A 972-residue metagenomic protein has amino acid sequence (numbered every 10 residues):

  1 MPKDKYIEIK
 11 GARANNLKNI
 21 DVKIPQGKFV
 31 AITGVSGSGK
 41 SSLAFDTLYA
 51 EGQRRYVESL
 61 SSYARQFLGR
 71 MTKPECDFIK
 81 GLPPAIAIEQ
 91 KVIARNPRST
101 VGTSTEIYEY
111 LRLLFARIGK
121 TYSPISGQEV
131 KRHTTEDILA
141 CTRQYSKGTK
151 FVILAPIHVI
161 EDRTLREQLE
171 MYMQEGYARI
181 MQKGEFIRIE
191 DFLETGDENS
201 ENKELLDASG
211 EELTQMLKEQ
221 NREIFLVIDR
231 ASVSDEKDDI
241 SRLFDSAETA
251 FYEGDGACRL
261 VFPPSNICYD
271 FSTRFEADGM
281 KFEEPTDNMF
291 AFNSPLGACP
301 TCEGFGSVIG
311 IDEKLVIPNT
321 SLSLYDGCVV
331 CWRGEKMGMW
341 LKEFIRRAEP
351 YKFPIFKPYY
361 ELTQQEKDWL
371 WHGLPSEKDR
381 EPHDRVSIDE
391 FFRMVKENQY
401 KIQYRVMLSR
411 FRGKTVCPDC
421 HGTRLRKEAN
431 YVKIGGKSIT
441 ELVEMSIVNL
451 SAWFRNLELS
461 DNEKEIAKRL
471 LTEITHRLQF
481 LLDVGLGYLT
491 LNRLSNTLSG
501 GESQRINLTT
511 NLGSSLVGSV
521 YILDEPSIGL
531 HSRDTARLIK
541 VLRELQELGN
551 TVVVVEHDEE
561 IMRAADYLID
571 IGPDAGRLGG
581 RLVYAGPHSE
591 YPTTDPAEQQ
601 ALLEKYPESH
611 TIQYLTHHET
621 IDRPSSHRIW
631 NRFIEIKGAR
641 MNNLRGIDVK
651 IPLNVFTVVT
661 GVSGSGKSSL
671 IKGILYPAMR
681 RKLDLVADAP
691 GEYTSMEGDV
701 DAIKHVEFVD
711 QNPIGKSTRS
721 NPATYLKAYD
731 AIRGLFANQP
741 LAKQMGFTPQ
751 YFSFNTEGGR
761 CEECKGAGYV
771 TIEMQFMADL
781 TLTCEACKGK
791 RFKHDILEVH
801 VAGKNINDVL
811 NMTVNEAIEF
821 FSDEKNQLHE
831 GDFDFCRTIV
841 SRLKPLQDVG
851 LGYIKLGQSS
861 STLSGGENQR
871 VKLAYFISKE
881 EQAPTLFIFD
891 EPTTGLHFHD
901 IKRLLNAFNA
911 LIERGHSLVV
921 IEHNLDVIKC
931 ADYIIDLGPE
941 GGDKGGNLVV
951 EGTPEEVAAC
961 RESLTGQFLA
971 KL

Functional and structural regions predicted by a protein language model:
M1-L972: Conserved phosphate-binding elements of NTP-dependent enzyme cores
